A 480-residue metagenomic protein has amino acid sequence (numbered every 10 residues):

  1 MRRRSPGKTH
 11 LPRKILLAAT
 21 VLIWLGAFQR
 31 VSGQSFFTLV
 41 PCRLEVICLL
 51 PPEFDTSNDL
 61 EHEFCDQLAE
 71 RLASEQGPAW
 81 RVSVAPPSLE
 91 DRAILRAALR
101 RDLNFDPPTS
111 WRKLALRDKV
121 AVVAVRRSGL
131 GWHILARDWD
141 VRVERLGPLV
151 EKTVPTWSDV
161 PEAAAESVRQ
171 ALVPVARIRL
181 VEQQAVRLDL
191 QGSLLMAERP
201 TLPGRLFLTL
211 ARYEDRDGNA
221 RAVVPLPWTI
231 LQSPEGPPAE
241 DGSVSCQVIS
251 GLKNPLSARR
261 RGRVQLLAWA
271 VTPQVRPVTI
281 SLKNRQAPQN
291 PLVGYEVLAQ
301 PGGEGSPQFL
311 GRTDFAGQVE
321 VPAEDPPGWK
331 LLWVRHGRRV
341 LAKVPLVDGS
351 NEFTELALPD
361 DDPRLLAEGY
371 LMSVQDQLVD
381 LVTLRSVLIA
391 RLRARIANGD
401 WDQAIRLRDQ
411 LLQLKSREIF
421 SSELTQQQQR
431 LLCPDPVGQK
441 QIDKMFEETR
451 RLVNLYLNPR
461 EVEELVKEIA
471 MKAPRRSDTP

Functional and structural regions predicted by a protein language model:
R2-L17: Bacterial N-terminal signal peptides that target proteins for export
L17-A27: Bacterial N-terminal signal peptides
G33-E75, N284-P288, D360, R364-V382 (+2 more regions): A structural "domain/chain start" motif
T56-P108, L388, L407-L411, S421-Q426: N-terminal segment of the mature soluble domain
A115-S158, S243, L331: Amphipathic beta-strand/beta-sheet edge segments enriched in Tyr/Trp
L149-T153, W157, P161-L195, T201 (+6 more regions): Beta-strand/loop-dominated core regions that host nucleotide or nucleotide-derived cofactor-binding catalytic loops
K283-A316, E320-W329, L371-V466: Conserved, compact domain cores that house catalytic/ligand-binding motifs in diverse enzymes and effector modules
K343-A367: Short beta-strand elements
